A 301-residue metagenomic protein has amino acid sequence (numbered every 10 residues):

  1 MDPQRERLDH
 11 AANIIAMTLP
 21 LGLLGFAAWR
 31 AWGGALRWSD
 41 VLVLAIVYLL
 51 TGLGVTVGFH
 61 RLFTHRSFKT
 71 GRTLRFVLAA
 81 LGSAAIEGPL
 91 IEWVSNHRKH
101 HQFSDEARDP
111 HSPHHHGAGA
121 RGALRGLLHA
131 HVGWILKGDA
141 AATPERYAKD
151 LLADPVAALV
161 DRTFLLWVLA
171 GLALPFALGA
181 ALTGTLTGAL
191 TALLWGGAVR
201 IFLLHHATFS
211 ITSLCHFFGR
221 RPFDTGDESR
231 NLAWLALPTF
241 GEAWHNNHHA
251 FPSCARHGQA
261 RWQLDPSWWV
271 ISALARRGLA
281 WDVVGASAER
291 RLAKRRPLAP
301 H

Functional and structural regions predicted by a protein language model:
M1-F209, C254-H301: Non-catalytic, topology-defining segments of multipass membrane proteins
N13, T212, N246-N247: Asparagine-centered polar/low-complexity signal
R61, S213, F217, H249: Catalytic glutamate of the conserved HExxH
A148-V156, F218-W244, H249-F251: Active-site-proximal inter-transmembrane loops
L204-P222: C-terminal accessory segments of proteins
